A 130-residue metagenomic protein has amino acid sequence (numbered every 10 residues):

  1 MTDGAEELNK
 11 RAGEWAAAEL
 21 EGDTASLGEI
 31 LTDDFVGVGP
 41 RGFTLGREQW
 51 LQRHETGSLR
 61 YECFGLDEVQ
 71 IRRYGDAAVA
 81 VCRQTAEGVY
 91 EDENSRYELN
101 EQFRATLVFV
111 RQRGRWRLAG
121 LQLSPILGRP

Functional and structural regions predicted by a protein language model:
M1-E29, D34-P130: A beta-strand edge to alpha-helix "cap/lid" segment located at domain peripheries
